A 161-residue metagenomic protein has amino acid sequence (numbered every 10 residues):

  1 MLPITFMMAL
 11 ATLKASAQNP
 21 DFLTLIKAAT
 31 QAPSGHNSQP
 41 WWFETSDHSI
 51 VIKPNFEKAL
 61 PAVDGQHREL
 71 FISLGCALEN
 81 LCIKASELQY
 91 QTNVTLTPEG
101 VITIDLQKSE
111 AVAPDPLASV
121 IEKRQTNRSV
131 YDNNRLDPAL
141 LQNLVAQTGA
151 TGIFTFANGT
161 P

Functional and structural regions predicted by a protein language model:
L2-A11: Bacterial N-terminal signal peptides
L10-P161: Acidic, surface-exposed loops and disordered segments
